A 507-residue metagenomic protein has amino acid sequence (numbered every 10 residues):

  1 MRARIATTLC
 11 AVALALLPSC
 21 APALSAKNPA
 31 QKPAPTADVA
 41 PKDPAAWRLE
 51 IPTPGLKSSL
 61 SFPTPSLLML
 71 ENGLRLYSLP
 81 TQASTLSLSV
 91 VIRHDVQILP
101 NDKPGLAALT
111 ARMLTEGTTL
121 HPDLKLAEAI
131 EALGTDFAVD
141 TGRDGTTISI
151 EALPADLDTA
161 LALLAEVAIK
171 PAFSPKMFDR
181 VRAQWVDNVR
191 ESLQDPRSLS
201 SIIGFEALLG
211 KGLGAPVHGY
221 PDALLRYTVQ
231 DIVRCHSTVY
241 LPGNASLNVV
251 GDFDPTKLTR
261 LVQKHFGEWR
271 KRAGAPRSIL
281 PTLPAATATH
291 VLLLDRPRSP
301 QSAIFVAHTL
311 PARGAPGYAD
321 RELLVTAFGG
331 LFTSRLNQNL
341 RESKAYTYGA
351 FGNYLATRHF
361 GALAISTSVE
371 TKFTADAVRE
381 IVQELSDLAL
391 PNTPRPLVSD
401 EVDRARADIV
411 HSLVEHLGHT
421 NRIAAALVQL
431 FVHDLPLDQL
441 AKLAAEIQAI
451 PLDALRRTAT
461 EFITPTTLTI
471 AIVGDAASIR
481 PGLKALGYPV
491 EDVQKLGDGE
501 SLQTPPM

Functional and structural regions predicted by a protein language model:
T8-S19: Bacterial N-terminal signal peptides
A21, E116-L120, I150-R182, L331 (+3 more regions): M16/insulysin-pitrilysin zinc metalloprotease superfamily fold
K27-N28, K32-A46, L126-C235, P284 (+2 more regions): Acidic/histidine-enriched segments that form metal/cofactor-coordinating and catalytic pocket/exosite environments
P35-I51, V217, S246-A312, I472-M507: An aromatic/glycine/proline-enriched structural segment found at the starts of mature extracellular/organellar domains
D43-L68, E206-A245, R277-T282, A312-G314 (+3 more regions): Histidine-acidic residue clusters that define the catalytic metal-binding segment of zinc metallopeptidase domains
S89-P154, Q194, A215-H218, L331-Y346 (+1 more regions): M16/MPP (pitrilysin/insulinase) zinc-metallopeptidase core fold and M16-derived inactive scaffolds
Q184-I203, T282-Q301, Q338-T347, R358 (+3 more regions): Short acidic/His-enriched helical or mixed secondary-structure segments at domain edges of catalytic enzymes and some
S201-I202, G212, V229-H265, T466-L468: Non-catalytic, conformational "gating/processing" segments within enzyme and secreted inhibitor domains
